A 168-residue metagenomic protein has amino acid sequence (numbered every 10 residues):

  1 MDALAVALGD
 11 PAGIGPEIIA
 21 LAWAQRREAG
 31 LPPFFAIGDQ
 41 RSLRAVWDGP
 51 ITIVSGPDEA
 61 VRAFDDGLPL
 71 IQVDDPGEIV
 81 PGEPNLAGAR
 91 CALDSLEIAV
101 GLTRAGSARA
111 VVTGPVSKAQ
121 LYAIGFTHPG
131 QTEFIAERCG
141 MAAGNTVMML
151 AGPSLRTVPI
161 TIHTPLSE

Functional and structural regions predicted by a protein language model:
M1-E133: Contiguous, glycine/small-aliphatic-enriched amphipathic segments in soluble metabolic enzymes
R27, S95-I98, A119-E168: Conserved alpha-helical scaffold segments that buttress catalytic/binding sites
